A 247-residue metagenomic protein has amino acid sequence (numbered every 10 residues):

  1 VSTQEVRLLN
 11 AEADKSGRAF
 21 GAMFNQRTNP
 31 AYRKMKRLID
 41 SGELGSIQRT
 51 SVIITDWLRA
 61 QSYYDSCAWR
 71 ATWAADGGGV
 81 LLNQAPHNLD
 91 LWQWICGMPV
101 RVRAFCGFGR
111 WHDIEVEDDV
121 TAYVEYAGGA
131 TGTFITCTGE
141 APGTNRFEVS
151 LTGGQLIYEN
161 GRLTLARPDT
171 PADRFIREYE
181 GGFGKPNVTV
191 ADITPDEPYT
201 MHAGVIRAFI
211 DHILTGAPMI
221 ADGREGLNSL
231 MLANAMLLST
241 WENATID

Functional and structural regions predicted by a protein language model:
V1-R27, G42: Beta-strand-loop-alpha-helix segment that lines the small-molecule cofactor/substrate pocket of alpha/beta enzymes
V6, Y32, N88-L89, H202-R207 (+1 more regions): A general structural signal for well-ordered alpha-helical segments in protein cores
L9, M35, A235-M236: Aromatic/hydrophobic pocket-lining residues that form π-stacking "cages" and hydrophobic walls in ligand
K15, A208-D247: C-terminal helix-rich "cap/oligomerization" subdomain common to oxidoreductases
A19, Q26-I114, N243: Predominantly a Rossmann-like dinucleotide-binding segment in NAD(P)-dependent oxidoreductases
R27-T28, I53-L58, F108-R110, G128-A130 (+3 more regions): Glycine-rich beta-alpha junction loops
P86, W111, I135-G143: Glycine-rich phosphate/pyrophosphate-binding beta-alpha loops
T121, Y126, E148-R224: C-terminal glycine/acidic-rich active-site capping loop/insertion
